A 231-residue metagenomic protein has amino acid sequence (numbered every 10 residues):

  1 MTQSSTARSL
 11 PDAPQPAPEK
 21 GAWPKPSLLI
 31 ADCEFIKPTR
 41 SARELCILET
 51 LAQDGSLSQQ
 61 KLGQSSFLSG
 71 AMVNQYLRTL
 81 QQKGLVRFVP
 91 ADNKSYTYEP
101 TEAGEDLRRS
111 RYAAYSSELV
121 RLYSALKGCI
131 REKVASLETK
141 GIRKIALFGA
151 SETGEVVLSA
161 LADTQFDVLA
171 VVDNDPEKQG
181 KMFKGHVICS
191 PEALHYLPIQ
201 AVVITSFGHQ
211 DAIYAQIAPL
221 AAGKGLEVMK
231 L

Functional and structural regions predicted by a protein language model:
M1-I30: Long, low-complexity, charged/polar intrinsically disordered regions in eukaryotic proteins
A13, K20-A22, C33, V168 (+1 more regions): Short linear motifs in intrinsically disordered/low-complexity regions
W23-C46: Short alpha-helical segments that sit at the start of domains
A42-S56: Short amphipathic alpha-helical interface segments
A52, Q60, S65-L85, A91-L231: Hydrophobic, well-ordered beta-alpha structural blocks that scaffold small-molecule cofactor pockets
